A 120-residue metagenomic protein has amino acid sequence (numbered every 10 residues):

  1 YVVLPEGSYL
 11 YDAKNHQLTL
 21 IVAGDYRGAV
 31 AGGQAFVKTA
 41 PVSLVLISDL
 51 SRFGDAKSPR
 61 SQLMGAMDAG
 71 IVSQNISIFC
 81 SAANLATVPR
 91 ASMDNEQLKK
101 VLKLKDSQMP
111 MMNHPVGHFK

Functional and structural regions predicted by a protein language model:
Y1-K120: Acidic, surface-exposed loops and disordered segments
